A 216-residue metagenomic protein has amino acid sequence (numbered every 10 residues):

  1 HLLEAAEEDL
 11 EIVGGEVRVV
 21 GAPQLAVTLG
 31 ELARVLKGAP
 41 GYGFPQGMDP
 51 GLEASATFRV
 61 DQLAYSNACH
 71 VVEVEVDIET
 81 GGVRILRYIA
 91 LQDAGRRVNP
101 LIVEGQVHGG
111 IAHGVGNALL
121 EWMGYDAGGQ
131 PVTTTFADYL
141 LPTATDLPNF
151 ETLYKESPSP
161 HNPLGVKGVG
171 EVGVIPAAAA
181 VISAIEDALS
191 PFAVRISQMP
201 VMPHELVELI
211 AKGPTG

Functional and structural regions predicted by a protein language model:
H1-G216: C-terminal catalytic domains of large/alpha subunits in multi-subunit enzymes
